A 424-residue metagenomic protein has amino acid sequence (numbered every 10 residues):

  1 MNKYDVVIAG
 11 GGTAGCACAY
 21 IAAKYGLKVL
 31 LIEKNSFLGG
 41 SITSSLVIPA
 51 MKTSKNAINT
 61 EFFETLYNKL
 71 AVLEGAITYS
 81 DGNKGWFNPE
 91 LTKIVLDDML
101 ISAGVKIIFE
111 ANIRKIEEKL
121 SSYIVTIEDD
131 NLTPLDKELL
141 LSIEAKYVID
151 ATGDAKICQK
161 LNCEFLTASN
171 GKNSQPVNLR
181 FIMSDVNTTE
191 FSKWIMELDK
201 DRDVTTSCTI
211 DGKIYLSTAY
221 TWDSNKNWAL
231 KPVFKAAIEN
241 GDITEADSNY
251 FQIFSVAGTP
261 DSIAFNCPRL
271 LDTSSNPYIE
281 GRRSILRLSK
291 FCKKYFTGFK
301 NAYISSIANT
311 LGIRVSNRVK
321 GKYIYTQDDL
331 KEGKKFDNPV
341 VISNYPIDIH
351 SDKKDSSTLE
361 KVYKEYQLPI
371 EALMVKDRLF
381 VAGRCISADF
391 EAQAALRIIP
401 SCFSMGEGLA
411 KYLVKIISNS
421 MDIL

Functional and structural regions predicted by a protein language model:
N2-G12: Beta1/beta-strand and adjacent pyrophosphate-binding region of the FAD-binding site in flavoprotein oxidoreductases
V7-A9, A23, A145: Membrane-embedded transmembrane-helix bundle of lipid-linked glycan/lipid transferases
G11, K34, R384: Cofactor-binding loop segments of dinucleotide-utilizing enzymes, especially the Rossmann-like FAD- and NAD(P)+-binding
G15: N-terminal Rossmann-fold NAD(P) dinucleotide-binding loop
I21, L27-K28, E33-K115, K119 (+1 more regions): Conserved N-terminal/central alpha/beta ligand/cofactor-binding core
S41, N131-Y147, T152-I423: Flavin (FAD/FMN)-binding glycine-rich loop and adjacent Rossmann-like elements that form
K119-V125: Short, hydrophobic/aromatic-rich segments at coil-to-beta transitions
